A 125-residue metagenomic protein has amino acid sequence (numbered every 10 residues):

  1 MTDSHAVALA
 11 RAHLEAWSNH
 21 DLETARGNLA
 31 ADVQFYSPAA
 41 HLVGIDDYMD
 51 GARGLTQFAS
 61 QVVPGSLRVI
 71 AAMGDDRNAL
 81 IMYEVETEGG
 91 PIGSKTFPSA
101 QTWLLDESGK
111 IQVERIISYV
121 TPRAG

Functional and structural regions predicted by a protein language model:
M1-A31, R123-G125: Short, low-complexity N-terminal intrinsically disordered segments enriched in polar/charged residues
T2-H5, Y36, M49-G125: A beta-strand edge to alpha-helix "cap/lid" segment located at domain peripheries
L42-D50: Short beta-edge strand/loop motif at the mouth of beta-sheet-based domains
